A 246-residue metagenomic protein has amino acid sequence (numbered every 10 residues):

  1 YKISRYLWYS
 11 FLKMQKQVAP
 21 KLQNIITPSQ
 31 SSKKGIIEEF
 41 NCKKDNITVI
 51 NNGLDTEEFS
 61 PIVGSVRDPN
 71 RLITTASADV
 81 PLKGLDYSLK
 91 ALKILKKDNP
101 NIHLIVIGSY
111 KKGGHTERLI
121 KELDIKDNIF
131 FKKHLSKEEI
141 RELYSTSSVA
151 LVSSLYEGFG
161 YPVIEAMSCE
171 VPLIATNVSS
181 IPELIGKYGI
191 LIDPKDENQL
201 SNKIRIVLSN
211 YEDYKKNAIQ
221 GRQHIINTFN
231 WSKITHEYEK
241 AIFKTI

Functional and structural regions predicted by a protein language model:
S4-I25: Membrane-proximal helix-turn-helix segments that form the acceptor-binding/catalytic region of lipid-linked
S31, G53: Carbohydrate-associated surface elements
S65-K83, L89-L92: Conserved donor-binding/catalytic core segment of Leloir-type glycosyltransferases
T116-E138: Nucleotide-activated donor-binding/catalytic signature segment of Leloir-type glycosyltransferases, i.e., the conserved
H134, E142-S147: Short alpha-helical donor nucleotide-sugar binding micro-motif in glycosyltransferases
L155: Aromatic "clamp/platform" in nucleotide-sugar-dependent glycosyltransferases that forms part of the donor/acceptor
P172-A175: Short hydrophobic beta-strand element within catalytic cores of glycosyltransferases and related nucleotide-activated
I190-E197, I206-Y211: Conserved acidic donor-binding segment of nucleotide-sugar-dependent glycosyltransferases
